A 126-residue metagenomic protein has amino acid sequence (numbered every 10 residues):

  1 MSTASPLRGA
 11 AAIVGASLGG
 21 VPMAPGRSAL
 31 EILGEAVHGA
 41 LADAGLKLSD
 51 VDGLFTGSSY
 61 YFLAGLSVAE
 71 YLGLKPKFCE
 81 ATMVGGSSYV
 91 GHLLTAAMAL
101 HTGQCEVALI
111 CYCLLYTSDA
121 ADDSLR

Functional and structural regions predicted by a protein language model:
M1-L30: Condensing-enzyme catalytic core mediating Claisen C-C bond formation in acyl metabolism
I13, L48-G57, C79-E80, A108-Y112: Beta-strand segments within the central parallel beta-sheet cores of soluble alpha/beta enzyme folds
A29-A44, A64: Short, well-ordered amphipathic alpha-helical segments that serve as non-catalytic structural scaffolds within diverse
L54-S87, T95-A97: Active-site-proximal gating segment of KS-fold condensing enzymes and close homologs
V84-L114: Active-site-proximal alpha-helical scaffold in enzymes
Y116-A121: Conserved small/polar residues in nucleotide/adenosyl-binding loops
S124-R126: N-terminal low-complexity segments that are often proline-rich with Ser/Thr-Pro
